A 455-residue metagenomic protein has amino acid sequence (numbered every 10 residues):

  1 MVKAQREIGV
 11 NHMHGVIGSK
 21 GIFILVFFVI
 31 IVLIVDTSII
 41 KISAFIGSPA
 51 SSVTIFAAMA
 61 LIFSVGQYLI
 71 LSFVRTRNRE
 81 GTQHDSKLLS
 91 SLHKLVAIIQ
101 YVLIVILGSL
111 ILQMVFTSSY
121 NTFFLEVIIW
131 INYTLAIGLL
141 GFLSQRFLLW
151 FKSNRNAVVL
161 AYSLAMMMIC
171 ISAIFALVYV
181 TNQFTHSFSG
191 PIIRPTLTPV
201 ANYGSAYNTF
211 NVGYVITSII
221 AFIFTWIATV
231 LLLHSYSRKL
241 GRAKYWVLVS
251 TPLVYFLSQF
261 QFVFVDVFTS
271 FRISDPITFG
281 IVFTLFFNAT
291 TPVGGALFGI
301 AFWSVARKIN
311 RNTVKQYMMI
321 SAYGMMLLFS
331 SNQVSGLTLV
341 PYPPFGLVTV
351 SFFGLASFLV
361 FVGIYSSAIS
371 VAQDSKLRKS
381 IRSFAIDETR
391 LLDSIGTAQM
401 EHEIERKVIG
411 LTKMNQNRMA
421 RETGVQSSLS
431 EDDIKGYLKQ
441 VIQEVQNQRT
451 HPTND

Functional and structural regions predicted by a protein language model:
M1-P49, A57, S375-D455: Cytosolic, intrinsically disordered low-complexity tails and loops of eukaryotic multi-pass membrane proteins
Q5-V16, V74-L88, Q145-N156, L232-L240 (+3 more regions): Juxtamembrane membrane-water interface segments of multi-pass membrane proteins, especially cytoplasmic-side
G18-L25, S86-I106, F224-F262: The cytoplasmic-loop to transmembrane-helix boundary for the fourth helix
S19-V26, Q145-S172, Y245-V249, V282-S335: Alpha-helical transmembrane segments of multi-pass integral membrane proteins
V26-K41, A58-L71, Q100-M114, N132-R146 (+3 more regions): Hydrophobic alpha-helical transmembrane segments of multi-pass membrane proteins
I34, T291-E431: C-terminal transmembrane-bundle signature of multipass membrane proteins, characterized by strong activation on
I46-M59, N121-L135, S250-I300, G346: Extracellular-loop-to-transmembrane junctions of the mid-late helices
Y68-Q83, L140-N154, A161, M166-L248: Internal transmembrane alpha-helix with an interfacial aromatic "cap," most often the third helix
